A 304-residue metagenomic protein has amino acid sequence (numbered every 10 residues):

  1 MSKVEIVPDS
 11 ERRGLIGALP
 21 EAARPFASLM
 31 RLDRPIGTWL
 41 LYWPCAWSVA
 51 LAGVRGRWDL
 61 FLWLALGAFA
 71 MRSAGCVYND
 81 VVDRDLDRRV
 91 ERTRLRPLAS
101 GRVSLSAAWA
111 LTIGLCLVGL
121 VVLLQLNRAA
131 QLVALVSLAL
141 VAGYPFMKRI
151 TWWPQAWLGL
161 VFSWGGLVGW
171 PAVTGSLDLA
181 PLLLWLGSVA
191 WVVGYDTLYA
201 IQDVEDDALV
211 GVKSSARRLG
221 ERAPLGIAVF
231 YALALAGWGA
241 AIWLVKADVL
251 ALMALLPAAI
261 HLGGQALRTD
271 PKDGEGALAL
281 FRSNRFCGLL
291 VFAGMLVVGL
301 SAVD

Functional and structural regions predicted by a protein language model:
S2-R24, C76-V103, T197-G220, A266-G276: Cytosolic, membrane-interface loops and tails of multi-pass inner-membrane proteins
E21-R24, A236, A240-D304: Extended hydrophobic alpha-helices typical of membrane-associated regions
A23, A27-S28, R96-L183, G263-D270: Intramembrane alpha-helical segments
R24-G37, R102, K148, S214-I227 (+1 more regions): Membrane interfacial helix-start motif at the N-side
R31-L51, S163, F292-G294: The first (N-terminal) embedded transmembrane alpha-helix
Y42, W63-A68, R84-L135, L209-V249 (+2 more regions): Multi-pass membrane catalytic core of lipid/isoprenoid biosynthesis enzymes
Y42-V82, R92, I113-L124, Q131-G143 (+2 more regions): Membrane-embedded alpha-helical segments that form the functional core of polytopic membrane enzymes, especially those
A50-L51, L124-L126, M147, P171-A172 (+2 more regions): Helix-loop junctions at the membrane-solvent interface of multi-pass transporters, primarily the C-terminal
